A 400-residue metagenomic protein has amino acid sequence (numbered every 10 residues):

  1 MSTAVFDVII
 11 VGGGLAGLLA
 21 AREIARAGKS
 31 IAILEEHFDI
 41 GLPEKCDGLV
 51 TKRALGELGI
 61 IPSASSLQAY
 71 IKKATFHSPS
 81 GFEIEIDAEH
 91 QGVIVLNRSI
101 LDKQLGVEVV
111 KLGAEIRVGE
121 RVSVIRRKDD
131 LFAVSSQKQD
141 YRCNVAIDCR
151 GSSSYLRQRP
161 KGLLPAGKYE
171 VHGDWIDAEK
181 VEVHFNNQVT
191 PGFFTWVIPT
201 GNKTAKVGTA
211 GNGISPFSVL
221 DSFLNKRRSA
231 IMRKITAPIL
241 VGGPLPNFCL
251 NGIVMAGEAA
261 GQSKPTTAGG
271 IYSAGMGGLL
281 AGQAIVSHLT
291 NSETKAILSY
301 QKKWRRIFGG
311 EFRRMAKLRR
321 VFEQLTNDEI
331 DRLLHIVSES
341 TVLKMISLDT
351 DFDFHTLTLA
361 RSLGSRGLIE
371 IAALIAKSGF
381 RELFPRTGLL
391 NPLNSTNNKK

Functional and structural regions predicted by a protein language model:
S2-A16: Beta1/beta-strand and adjacent pyrophosphate-binding region of the FAD-binding site in flavoprotein oxidoreductases
V8, K29-I31, A146: Hydrophobic anchor at the start of a short beta-strand that flanks the dinucleotide cofactor-binding loop
G13, E108-R233, L245, G261: Predominantly flavin-linked oxidoreductase catalytic cores and closely associated redox partners
A16, D39, S153: Conserved Rossmann-like nucleotide-cofactor binding loop
A25-K45: Glycine-rich FAD pyrophosphate-binding loop
R53-Q104: A conserved beta-strand/loop capping segment in the N-terminal third of enzymes that catalyze redox or closely related
V124, N212-T290, L298: FAD/FMN-dependent oxidoreductases across multiple families
V286-K400: C-terminal helical "tail/cap" subdomain of flavin- and related membrane-associated enzymes
